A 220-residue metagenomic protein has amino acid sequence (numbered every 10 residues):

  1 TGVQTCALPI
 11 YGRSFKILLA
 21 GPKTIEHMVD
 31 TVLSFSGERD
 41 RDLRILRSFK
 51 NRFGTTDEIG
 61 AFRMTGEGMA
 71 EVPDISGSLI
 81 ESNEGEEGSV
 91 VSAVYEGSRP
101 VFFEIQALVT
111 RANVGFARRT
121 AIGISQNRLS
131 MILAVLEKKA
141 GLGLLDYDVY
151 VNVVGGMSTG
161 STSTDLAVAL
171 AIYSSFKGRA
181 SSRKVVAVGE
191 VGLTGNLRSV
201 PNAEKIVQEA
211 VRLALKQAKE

Functional and structural regions predicted by a protein language model:
T1-C6: Positively charged, low-complexity/disordered segments
A7-E220: Peripheral, non-AAA+ core regions of ATP-driven protein-machinery
